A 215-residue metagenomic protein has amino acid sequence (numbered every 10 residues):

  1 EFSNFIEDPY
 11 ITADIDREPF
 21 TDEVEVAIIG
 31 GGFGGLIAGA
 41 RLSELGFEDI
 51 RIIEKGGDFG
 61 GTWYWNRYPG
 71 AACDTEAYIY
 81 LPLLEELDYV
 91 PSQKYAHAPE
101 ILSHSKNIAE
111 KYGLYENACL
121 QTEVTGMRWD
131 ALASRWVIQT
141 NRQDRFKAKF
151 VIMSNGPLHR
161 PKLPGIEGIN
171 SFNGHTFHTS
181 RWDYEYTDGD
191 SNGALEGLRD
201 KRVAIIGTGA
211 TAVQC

Functional and structural regions predicted by a protein language model:
E1-E25, L45-D49: Rossmann-like nucleotide/phosphate-binding core characteristic of flavoprotein oxidoreductases
F2-I15, L83-P91, H97-I101, N155-C215: Glycine-rich dinucleotide-binding loop and its adjacent helix/turn
E18-T21, R145, G197: Short, flexible hinge/linker loops that cap or flank conserved catalytic cores
T21-I52, A212-C215: N-terminal Rossmann-like FAD-binding beta1-loop-alpha1 element of flavoenzymes
E23-E25, Q121, D200: Phosphate-coordination loops involved in phosphoryl transfer and adenosine-cofactor binding
S43-Y68: Glycine-rich FAD pyrophosphate-binding loop
Y64-N107: Glycine-rich active-site loop/strand segments that organize a redox cofactor
P91-H159: Feature captures the FAD/FMN-dependent oxidoreductase FAD-binding
